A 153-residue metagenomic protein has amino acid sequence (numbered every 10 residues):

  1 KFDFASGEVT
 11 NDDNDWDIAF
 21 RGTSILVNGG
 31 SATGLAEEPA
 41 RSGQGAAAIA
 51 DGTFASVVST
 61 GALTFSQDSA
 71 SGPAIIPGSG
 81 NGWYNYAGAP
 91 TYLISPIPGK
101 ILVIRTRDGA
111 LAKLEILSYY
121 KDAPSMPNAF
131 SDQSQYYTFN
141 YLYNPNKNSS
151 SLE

Functional and structural regions predicted by a protein language model:
K1-K100, D122-M126, D132-E153: N-terminal "domain-start" segment
V103-E115: Short coil-to-beta-strand transition motifs
D108, S118-Y120, Y143: A mature extracytoplasmic/lumenal domain signature
